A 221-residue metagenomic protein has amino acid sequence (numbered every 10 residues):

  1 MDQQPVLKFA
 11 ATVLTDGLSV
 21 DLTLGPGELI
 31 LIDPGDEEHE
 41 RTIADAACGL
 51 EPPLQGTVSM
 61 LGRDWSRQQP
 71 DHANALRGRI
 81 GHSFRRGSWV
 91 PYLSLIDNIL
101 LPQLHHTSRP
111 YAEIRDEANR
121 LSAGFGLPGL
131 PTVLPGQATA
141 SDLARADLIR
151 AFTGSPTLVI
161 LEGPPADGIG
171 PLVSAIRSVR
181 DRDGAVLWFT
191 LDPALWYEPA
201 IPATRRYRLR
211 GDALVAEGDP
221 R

Functional and structural regions predicted by a protein language model:
F9-T12, G56-S66: Conserved ABC transporter NBD signature motif
C48: Helix-to-loop junction immediately C-terminal to a conserved catalytic motif
T57, W65-G81: ABC ATPase NBD coupling module
R86, Y92-H105, E117: Q-loop/switch helix immediately C-terminal to the Walker
L100-E113, G124: ABC-type ATPase nucleotide-binding domains, specifically the catalytic core motifs of the NBD
E113-L130: Conserved ABC ATPase "signature" region
D147-L148: Hydrophobic anchor residue at the start of the ABC signature
A151-F152: ABC ATPase C-loop
